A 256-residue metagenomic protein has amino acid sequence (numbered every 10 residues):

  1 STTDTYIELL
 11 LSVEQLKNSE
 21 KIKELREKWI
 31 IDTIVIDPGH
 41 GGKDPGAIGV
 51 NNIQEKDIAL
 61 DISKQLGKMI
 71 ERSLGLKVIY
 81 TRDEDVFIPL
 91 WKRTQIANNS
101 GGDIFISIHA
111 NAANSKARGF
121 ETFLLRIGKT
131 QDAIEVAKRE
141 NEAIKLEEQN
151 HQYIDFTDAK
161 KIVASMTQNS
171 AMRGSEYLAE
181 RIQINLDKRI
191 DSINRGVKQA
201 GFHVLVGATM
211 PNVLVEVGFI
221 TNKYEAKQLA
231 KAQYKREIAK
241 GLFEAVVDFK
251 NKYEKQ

Functional and structural regions predicted by a protein language model:
S1-D4, P38, P211: Proline-rich low-complexity regions
S1-Q15: Periplasmic N-terminal soluble interaction domains immediately after the signal peptide in Gram-negative
T3-I7, H109, F202: Serine/proline-rich low-complexity intrinsically disordered segments, especially terminal tails, linkers
T5, I154-I162, V204-G207: Amphipathic alpha-helical surface "interface" segments used for docking/oligomerization or membrane association within
V13-A159, Q168-E180, I184, K188 (+3 more regions): Catalytic-core regions of hydrolytic enzymes
V163-Q256: Active-site-adjacent mobile loop/cap segments within catalytic or ligand-binding domains
